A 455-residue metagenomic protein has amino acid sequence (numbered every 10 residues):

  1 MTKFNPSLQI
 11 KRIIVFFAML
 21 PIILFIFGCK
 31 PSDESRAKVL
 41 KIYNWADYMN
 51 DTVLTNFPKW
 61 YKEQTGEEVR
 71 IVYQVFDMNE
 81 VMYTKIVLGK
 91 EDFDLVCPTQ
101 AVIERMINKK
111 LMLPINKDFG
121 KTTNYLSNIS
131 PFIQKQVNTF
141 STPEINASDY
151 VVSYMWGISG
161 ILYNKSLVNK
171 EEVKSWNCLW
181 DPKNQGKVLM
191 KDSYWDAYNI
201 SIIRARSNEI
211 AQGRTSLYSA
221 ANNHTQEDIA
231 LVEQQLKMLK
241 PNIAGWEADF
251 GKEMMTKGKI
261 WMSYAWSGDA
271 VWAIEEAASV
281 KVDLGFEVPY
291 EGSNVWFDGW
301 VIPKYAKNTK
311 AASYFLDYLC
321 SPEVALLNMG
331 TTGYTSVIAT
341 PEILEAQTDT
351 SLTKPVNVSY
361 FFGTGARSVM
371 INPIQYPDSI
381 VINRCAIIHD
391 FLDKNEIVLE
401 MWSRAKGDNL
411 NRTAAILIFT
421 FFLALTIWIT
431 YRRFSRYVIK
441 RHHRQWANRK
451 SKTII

Functional and structural regions predicted by a protein language model:
N5-F16, A415, R433-R436: N-terminal Sec-pathway targeting helices
F16-F25: Bacterial N-terminal signal peptides
C29-K109, G407-A415: Early extracytoplasmic/lumenal segment of secretory-pathway proteins
Y48-D51, I107-F250, M254-K259: Extracytoplasmic ligand-binding site segments that recognize negatively charged/polar headgroups
T55, D77-P114, Y125-S148, V271-E276: Pocket-flanking alpha-helical
P241-Y305, E345: Extracytoplasmic/periplasmic substrate-binding proteins
P303-V381: Mature extracytoplasmic/periplasmic domains
V369-I455: Conserved C-terminal helix/tail region of periplasmic/extracytoplasmic solute-binding proteins
